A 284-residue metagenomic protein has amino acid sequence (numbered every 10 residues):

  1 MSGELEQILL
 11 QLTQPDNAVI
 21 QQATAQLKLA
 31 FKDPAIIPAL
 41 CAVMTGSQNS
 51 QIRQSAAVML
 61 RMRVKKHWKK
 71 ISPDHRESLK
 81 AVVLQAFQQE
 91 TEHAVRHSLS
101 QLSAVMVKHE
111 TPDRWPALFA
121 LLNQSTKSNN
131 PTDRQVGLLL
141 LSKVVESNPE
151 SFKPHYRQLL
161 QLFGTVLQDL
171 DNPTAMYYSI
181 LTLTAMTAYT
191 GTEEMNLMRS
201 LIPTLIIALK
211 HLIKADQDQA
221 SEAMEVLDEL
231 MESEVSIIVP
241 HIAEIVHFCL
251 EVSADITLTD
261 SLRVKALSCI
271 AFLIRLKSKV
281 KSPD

Functional and structural regions predicted by a protein language model:
M1-D284: Karyopherin-beta/Importin-beta family HEAT-repeat alpha-solenoid scaffold
